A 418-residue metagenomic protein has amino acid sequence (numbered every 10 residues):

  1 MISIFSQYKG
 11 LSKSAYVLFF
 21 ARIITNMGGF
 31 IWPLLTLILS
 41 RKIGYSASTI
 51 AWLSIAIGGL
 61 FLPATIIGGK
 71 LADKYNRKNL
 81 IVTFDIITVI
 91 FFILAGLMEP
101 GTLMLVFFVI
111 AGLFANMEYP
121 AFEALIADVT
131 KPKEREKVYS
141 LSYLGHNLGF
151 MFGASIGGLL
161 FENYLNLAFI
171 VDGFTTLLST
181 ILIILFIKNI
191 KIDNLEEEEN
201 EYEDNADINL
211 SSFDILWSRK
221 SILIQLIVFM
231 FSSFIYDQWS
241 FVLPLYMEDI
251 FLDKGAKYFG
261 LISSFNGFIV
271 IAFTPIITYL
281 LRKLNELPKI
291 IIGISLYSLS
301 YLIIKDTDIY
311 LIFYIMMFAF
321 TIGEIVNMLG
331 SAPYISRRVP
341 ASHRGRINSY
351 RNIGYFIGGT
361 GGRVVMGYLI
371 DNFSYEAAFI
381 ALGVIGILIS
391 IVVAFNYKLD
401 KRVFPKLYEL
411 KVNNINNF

Functional and structural regions predicted by a protein language model:
M1-S12, I190-Q225, L410-F418: Juxtamembrane intracellular "pre-TM" segments in multi-pass secondary transporters
I4-G58, S221-Y258: Helix-loop boundary and gating motifs at the non-cytosolic
F30, G58-I66, F150-M151, G267-P275 (+1 more regions): Residue-level signature of mid-helix packing/kink "hotspots" within the transmembrane helices of 12-pass Major
A64-N76, F273-N285, I370: Helix-to-loop junctions at the C-terminal end of transmembrane segments in multipass secondary transporters
N79-I93, P288-L302: Structural signature of the two symmetry-related core transmembrane helices
G96-F108, K305-M316: Helix-loop junctions at membrane interfaces in 12-TM secondary transporters
V109-L148: Cytoplasmic helix-loop-helix junction between adjacent transmembrane helices in 12-TM secondary transporters
A168-L185, F379-F395: Symmetry-related core transmembrane helices of the 12-TM Major Facilitator Superfamily/SLC fold
